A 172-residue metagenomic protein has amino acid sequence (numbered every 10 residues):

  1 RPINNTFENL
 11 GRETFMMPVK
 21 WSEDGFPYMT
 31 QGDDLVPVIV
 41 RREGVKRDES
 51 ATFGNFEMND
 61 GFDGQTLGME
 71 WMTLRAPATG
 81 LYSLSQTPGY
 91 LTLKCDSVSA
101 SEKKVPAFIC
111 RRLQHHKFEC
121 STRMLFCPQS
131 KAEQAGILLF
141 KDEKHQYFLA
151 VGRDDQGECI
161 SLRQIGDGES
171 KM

Functional and structural regions predicted by a protein language model:
R1-P2, I165: Short, loop-centered acidic/histidine patches that primarily coordinate divalent metals
P2-N9: Short, conserved, GDST-rich strand-edge loop motifs in beta-rich repeat architectures
G11-M16: Short edge beta-strand segments in beta-sheet-rich domains
M17, W21-M172: Extracellular glycan-recognition regions
